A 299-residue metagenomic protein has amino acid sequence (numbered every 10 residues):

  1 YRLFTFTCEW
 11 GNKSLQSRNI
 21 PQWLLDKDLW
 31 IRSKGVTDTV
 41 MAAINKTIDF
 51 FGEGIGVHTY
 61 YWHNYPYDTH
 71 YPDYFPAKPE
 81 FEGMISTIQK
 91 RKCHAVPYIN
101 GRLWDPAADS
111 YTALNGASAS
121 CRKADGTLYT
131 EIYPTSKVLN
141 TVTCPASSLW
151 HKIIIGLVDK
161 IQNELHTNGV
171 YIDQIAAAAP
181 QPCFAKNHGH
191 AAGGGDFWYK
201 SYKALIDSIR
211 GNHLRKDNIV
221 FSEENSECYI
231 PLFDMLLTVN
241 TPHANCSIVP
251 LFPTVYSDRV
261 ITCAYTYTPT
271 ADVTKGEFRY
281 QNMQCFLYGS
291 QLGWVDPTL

Functional and structural regions predicted by a protein language model:
Y1-Y61, T69, D73-Y74, E80 (+4 more regions): Carbohydrate-recognition beta-sandwich/jelly-roll modules in extracellular/periplasmic carbohydrate-active proteins
L29-T39, L139-I153, T270-D272: Active-site mouth loops of central-metabolism enzymes
S33-G35, T59-Y61, P97-G101, Q174 (+1 more regions): A cross-domain feature marking catalytic cores of carbohydrate-active enzymes and several ubiquitous metabolic/repair
D38-T39, N64-D68, R102-A107, A177-Q181 (+3 more regions): Flexible loop/turn segments at secondary-structure boundaries
A43, T47, I88, L149-G211 (+3 more regions): Active-site and adjacent substrate-binding regions of carbohydrate-active enzymes
G56-P79, S110-S147, A178-K203: Aromatic- and acidic-residue-enriched carbohydrate-binding clefts of CAZyme catalytic domains
P79-L165, P242-R259, C263-A264: Active-site-adjacent "subsite" loops/lids of carbohydrate-active enzymes
W198-L299: Active-site-proximal substrate-binding groove within the catalytic cores of carbohydrate-active enzymes
